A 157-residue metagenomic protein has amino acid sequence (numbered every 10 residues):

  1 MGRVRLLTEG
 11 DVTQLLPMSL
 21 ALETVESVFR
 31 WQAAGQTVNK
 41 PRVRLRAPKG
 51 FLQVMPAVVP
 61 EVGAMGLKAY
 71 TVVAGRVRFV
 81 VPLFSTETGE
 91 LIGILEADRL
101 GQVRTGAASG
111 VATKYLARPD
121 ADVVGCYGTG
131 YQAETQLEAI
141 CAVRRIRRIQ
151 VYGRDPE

Functional and structural regions predicted by a protein language model:
M1-Q102, G110, D120: N-terminal ligand-binding/catalytic initiation module
P17, Q132, V151-D155: Short, contiguous, pocket-lining structural segments that sit at or immediately flank catalytic/ligand-binding sites
V38, A69, Y131-A133, P156: Short, flexible micro-motifs
R104-V124, Y131-V143: Short internal alpha-helix immediately C-terminal to a glycine-rich phosphate-binding loop in Rossmann-like
C126-Y127, Y152: Structural motif
V143-E157: NAD(P)-binding Rossmann-fold cofactor-contacting core
